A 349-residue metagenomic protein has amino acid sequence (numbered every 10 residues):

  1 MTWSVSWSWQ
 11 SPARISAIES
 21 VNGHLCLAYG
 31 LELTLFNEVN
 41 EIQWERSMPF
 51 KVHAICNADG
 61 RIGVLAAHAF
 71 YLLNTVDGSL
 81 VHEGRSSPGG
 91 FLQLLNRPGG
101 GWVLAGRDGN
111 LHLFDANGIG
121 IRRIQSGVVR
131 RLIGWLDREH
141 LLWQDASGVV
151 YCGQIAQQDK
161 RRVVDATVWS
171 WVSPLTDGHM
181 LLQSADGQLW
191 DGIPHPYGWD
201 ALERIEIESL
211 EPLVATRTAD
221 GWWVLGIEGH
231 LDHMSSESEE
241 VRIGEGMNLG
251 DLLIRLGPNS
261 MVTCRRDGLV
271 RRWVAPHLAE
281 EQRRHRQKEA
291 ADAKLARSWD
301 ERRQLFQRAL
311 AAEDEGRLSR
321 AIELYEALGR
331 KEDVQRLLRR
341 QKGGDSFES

Functional and structural regions predicted by a protein language model:
M1-A13, V39: A short helix->beta-strand "capping" segment at the edge of beta-propeller domains
S8-L31: Beta-strand-rich domains and repeat architectures in extracellular enzymes and scaffolds, especially beta-propellers
P12-E19, P49-D59, P88-P98, G127-E139 (+3 more regions): Repeated scaffold domains used in trafficking and secretory/extracellular systems, primarily beta-propellers
G23-A28, G60-L65, G100-A105, E139-Q144 (+5 more regions): Short beta-strand elements that form the blades of beta-propeller/WD-repeat-like and other beta-sheet-rich scaffold
L31-T34, A67-Y71, D108-L111, A146-V150 (+3 more regions): Loop/turn residues immediately N-terminal
N37-N40, N74-G78, D115-I119, Q154-Q158 (+3 more regions): Short loop/turn segments that connect beta-strands within beta-propeller blades
L249-E289: Blade-level signature of beta-propeller repeat domains, shared across WD40, Kelch, NHL, RCC1 and BNR/Asp-box propellers
D314-E348: Short, charge-rich amphipathic alpha-helical segments embedded in non-transmembrane helical bundles/solenoids
